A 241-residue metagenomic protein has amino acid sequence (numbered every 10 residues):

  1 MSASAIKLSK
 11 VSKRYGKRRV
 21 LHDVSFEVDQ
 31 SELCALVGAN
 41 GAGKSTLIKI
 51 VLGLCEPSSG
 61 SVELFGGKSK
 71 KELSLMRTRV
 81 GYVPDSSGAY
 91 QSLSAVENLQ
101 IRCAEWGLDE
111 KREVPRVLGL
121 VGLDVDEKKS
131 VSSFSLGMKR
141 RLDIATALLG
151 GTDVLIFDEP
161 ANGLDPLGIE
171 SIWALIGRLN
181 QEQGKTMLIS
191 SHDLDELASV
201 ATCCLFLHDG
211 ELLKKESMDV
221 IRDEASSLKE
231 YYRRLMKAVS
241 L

Functional and structural regions predicted by a protein language model:
V37-A39: The feature captures the beta-strand-to-loop junction immediately N-terminal to the Walker
L52: Helix-to-loop junction immediately C-terminal to a conserved catalytic motif
G60-K68, L75-M76: Conserved ABC transporter NBD signature motif
Q100, K111-D126: Conserved ABC ATPase "signature" region
L155-E159: Catalytic Walker B motif of ABC-type/P-loop ATPase nucleotide-binding domains
